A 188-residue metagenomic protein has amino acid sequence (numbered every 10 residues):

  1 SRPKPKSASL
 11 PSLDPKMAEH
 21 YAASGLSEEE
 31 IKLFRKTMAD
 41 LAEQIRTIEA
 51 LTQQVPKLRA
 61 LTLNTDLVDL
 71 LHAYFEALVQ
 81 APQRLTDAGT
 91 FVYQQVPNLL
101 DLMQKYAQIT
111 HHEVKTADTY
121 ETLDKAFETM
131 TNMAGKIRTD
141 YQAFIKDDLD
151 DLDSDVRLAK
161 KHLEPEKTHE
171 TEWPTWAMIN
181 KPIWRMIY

Functional and structural regions predicted by a protein language model:
R2-L78: Membrane-proximal, non-transmembrane interface segments of integral membrane proteins
T62-Y188: Soluble C-terminal extramembrane regulatory/interaction domains of multi-pass membrane proteins
